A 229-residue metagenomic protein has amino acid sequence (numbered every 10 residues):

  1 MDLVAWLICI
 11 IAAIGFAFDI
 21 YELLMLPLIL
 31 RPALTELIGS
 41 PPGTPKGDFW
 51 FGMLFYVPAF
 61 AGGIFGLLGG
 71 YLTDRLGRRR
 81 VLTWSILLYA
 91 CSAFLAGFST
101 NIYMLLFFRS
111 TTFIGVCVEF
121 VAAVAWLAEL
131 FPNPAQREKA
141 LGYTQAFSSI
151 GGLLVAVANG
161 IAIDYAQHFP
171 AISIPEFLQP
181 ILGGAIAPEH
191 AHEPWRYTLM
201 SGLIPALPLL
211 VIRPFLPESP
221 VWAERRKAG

Functional and structural regions predicted by a protein language model:
M1-G229: Transmembrane-helix signature of 12-pass secondary carriers
